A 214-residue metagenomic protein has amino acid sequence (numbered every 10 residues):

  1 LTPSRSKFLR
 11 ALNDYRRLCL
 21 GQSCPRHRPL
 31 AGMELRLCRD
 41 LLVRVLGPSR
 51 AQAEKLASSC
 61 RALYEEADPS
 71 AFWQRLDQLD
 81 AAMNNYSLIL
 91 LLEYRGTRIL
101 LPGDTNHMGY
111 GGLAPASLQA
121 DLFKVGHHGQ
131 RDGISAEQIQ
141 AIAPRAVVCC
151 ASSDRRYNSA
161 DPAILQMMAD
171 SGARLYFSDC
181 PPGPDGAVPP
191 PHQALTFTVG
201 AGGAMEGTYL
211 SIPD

Functional and structural regions predicted by a protein language model:
L1-L100, A173-R174, S178-P181, D185-D214: Flexible, acidic/histidine-containing loops and adjacent segments that form or flank the divalent-metal
L9-R16, G111-A114, A136-I139, P162-M168: Short amphipathic alpha-helical segments and helix-helix/interface helices
Q52-A160: Active-site-proximal loop/helix segments of hydrolase catalytic cores
I142, S159-S171, C180: Active-site-proximal loop/helix of nucleotide/amide-processing enzymes and allied scaffolds
C150-A151, D170-G172: A general structural signal for short secondary-structure boundary/capping elements
